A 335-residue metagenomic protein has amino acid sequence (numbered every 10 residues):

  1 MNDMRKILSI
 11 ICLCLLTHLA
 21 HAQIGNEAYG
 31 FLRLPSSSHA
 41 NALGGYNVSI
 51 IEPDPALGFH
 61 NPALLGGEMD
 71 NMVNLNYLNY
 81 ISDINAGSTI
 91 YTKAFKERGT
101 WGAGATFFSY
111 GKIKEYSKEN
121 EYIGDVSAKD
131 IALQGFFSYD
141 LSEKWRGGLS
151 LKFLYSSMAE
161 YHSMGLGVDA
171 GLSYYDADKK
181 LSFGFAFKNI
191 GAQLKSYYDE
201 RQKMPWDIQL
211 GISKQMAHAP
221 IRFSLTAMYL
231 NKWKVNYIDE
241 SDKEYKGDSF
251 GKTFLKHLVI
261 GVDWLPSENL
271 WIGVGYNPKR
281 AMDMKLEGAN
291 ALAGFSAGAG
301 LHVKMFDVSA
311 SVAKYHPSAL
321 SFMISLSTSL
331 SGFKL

Functional and structural regions predicted by a protein language model:
M1-I7, E143: Positively charged n-region of N-terminal signal peptides that target proteins for export
M4, A22-Q23: Absolute protein N-terminus
I7-L16: Sec-dependent N-terminal signal peptides
L16-A22: Sec/Tat signal peptide C-region and signal peptidase I cleavage site
Q23-L335: Subset of outer-membrane beta-barrel
